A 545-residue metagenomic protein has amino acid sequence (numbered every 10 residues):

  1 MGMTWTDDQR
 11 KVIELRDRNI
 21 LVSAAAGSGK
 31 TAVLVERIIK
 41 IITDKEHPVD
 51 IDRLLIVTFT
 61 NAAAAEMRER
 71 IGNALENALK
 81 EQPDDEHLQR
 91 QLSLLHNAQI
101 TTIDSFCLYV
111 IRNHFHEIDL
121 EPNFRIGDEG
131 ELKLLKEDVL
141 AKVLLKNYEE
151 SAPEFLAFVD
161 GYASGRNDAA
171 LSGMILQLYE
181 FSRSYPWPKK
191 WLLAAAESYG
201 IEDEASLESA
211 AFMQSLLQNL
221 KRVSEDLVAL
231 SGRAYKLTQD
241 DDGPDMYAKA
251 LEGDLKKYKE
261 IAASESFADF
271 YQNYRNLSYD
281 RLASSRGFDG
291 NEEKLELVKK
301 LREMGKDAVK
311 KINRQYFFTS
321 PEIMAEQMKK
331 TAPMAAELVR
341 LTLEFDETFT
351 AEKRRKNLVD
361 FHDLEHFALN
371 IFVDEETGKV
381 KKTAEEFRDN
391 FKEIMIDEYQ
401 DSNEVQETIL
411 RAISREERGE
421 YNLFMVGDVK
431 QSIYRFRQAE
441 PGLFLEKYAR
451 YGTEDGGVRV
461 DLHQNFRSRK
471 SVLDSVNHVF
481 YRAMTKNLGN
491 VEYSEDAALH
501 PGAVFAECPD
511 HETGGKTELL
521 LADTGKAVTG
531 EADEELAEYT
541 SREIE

Functional and structural regions predicted by a protein language model:
M1-D119, E352, K356-H362, N370 (+6 more regions): P-loop NTPase Walker
M1-V22, V33, R53-L55, N123 (+6 more regions): Accessory N-terminal region flanking or inserted into the helicase ATPase core in nucleic-acid motor proteins
S28, N61-A64, N73, D104-C107 (+8 more regions): Conserved nucleotide-binding/hydrolysis micro-motifs of P-loop NTPases
K45-D52, E76-Q82, Q89-N97, F115-G130 (+7 more regions): Short, polar/flexible loop-turn hinges at active-site or ligand-entry regions and domain interfaces
R53, L171-V359, G457, E538 (+1 more regions): Conserved ATP-driven helicase/translocase motor core recognized via long, highly charged RecA-like/P-loop NTPase domain
R166-Q177, R183, L462-I544: Helicase-core coupling region on the C-terminal RecA-like lobe
F391-S402, V429-K430: Conserved Walker B
E404-R482: Conserved helicase motor core of SF1/SF2 NTP-dependent helicases
